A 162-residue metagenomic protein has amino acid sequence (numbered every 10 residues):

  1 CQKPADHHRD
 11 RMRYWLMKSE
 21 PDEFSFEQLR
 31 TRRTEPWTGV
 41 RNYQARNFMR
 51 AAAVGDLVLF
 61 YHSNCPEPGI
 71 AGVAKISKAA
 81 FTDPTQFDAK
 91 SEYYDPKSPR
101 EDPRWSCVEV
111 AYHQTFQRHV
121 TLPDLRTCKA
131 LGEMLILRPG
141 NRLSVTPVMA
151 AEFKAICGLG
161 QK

Functional and structural regions predicted by a protein language model:
H8-V54, E152-F153, K162: Compositionally biased, charged N-terminal/linker segments
S25-E27, E67-I70, T82-T85: Short acidic/glycine-rich loop or secondary-structure boundary segments that cap or lie
Y61-E67: Short, charged beta-turn/beta-strand-edge "cap" motif at the junction between a beta-strand and an adjacent loop
G72-P139, L143: Aromatic- and Lys/Arg-enriched surface recognition patch
R142-K162: Charged phosphate-binding loop/patch that engages nucleotide di/tri-phosphates or the phosphate backbone of nucleic
